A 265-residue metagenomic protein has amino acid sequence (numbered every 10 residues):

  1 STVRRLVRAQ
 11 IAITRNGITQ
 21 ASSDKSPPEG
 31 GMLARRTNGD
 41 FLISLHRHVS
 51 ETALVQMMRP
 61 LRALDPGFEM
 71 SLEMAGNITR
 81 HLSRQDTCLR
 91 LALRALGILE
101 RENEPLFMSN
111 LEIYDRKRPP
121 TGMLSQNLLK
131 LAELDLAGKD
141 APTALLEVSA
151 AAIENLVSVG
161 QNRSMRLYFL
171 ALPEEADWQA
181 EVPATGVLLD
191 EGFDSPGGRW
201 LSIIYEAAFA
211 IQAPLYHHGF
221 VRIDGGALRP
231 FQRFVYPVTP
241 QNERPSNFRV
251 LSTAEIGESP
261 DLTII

Functional and structural regions predicted by a protein language model:
V3-R4, D65: Globin-like tetrapyrrole-binding proteins
Q10, R15-K117, Q126, K139-I265: Sensory/regulatory domains in signal-transduction proteins
L129: Extracellular/periplasmic ligand-binding regions of membrane signal-transduction receptors
